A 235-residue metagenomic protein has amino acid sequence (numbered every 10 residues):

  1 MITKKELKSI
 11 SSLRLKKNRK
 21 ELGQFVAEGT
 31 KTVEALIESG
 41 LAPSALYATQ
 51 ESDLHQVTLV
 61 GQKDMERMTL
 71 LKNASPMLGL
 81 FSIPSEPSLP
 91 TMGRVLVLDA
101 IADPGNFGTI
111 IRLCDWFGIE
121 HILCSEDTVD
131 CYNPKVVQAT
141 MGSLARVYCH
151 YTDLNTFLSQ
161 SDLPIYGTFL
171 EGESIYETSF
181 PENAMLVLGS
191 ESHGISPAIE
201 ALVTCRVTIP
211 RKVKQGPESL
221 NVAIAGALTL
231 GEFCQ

Functional and structural regions predicted by a protein language model:
M1-T49, T128-V129: Boundary-proximal intrinsically disordered activation/regulatory segments immediately upstream of a helical core
F25-A27, P43-Q50, L59, L80-F81 (+3 more regions): Short, hydrophobic beta-strand segments that form beta-sheet elements in well-ordered domains
G29, A102-I110, E218-I224: Amphipathic alpha-helical repeat scaffolds
E38, S88-G172: RNA substrate-binding interface of SAM-dependent RNA methyltransferases
D53-E66, G93, P164-I165, S179-M185 (+1 more regions): Active-site regions of enzymes building and remodeling cell-envelope glycoconjugates
T58-S85: Glycine/small-residue-rich loop that forms an oxyanion/phosphate-binding "nest" at active or ligand-binding sites
L113-F117, C131-A145, E200-Q235: Structured adenosyl-cofactor binding patch, chiefly the S-adenosyl-L-methionine
G167-G216: Active-site/ligand-binding-proximal alpha/beta "capping" segment
